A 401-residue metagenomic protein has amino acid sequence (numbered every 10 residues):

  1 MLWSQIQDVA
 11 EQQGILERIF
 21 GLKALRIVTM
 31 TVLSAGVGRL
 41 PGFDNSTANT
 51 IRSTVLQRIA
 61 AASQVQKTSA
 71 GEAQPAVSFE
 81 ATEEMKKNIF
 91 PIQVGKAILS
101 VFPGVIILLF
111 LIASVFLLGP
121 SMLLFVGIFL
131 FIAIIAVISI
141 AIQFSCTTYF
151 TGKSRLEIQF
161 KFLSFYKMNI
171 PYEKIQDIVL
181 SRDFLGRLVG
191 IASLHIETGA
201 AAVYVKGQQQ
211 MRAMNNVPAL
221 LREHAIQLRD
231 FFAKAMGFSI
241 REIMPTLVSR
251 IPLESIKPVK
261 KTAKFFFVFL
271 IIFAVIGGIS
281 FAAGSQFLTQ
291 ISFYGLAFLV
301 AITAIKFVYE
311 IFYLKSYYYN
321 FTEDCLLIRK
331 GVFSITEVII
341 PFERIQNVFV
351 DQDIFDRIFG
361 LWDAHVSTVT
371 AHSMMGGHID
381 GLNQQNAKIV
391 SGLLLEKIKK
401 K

Functional and structural regions predicted by a protein language model:
M1-K401: N-terminal basic, Ser/Thr-rich segments that initiate or prime the first beta/alpha elements at protein or domain
